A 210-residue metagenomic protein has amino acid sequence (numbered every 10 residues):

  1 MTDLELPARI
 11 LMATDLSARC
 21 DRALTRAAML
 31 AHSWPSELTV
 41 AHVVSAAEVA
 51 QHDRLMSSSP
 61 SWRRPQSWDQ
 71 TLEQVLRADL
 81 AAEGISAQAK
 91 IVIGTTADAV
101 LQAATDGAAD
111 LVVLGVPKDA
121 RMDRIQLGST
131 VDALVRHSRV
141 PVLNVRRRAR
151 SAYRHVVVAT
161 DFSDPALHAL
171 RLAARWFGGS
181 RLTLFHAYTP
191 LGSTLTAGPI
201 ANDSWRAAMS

Functional and structural regions predicted by a protein language model:
M1-L4, N144-R148: A short, basic/flexible loop-to-alpha-helix module at the beginning of a structural domain
M1-L6, R19, R26, T39 (+5 more regions): Structural beta-alpha unit
T2-S59, H155-A207: Small/aliphatic-rich secondary-structure junction motif
E37, A133, P141-L143, R181: Proline-centered loop/turn at the N-terminus of a beta-strand
W62, Q66-R77, S210: Short, surface-exposed alpha-helical segments at coil->helix boundaries
L111-A133, A152-Y153: Glycine-rich, Arg-bearing micro-motifs that act as flexible, cationic patches
V113-V116, V142-R147: Short beta-strand elements of ligand-binding domains
T130, S138-R139, G178: Short, structured coil segments at secondary-structure junctions
